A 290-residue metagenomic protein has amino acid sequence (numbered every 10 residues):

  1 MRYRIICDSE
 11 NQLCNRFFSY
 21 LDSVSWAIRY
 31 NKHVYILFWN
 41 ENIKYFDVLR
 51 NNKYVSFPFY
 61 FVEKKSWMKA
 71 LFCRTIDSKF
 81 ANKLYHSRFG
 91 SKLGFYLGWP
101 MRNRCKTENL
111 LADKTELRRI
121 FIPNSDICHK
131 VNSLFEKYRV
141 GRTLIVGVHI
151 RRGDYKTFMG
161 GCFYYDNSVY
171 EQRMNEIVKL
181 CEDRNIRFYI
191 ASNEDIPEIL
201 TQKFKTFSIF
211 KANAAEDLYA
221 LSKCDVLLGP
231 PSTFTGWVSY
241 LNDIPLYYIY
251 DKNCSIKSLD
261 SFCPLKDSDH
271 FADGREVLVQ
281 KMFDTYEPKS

Functional and structural regions predicted by a protein language model:
M1-R4: Extreme N-terminal starter segment of soluble prokaryotic enzymes
D8-F18, T157-M159: A short, glycine/small-residue-rich beta-strand->loop->alpha-helix junction that serves as a flexible
S9-N11, R152-D154, S192-E194: Short, flexible loop/turn elements at secondary-structure junctions
L13, L180-L265: Donor-binding and catalytic core of enzymes assembling or modifying cell-surface/extracellular glycoconjugates
F17-I28, E171-C181: Histidine-anchored nucleotide/phosphate-binding helix
K32-N42: A short beta-strand-loop structural module common to alpha/beta enzyme folds
I36-F38, G147-I150, F188-S192: Short beta-strand segments
K44-N185, F271-S290: Secretory-pathway luminal glycosyltransferase catalytic domains
